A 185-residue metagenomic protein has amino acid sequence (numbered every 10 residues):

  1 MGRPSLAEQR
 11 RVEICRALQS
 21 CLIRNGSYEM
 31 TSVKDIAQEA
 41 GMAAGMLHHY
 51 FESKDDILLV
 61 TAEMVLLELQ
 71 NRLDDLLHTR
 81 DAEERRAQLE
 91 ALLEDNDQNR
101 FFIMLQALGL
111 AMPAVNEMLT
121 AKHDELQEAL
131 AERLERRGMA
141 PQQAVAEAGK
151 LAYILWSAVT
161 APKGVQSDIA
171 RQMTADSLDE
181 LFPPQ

Functional and structural regions predicted by a protein language model:
M1-Q9, M139: N-terminal intrinsically disordered/low-complexity leader segments
A7, R11, A62, L66 (+1 more regions): Amphipathic, non-transmembrane alpha-helical scaffold segments
E13, A17, C21-D56, V60: Helix-turn-helix
A17-N25, N71-L76, L105, I154-P162: Solvent-exposed, amphipathic alpha-helical segments
V33, E63-Q70: Short, basic, alpha-helical segments at the C-terminal edge of helix-turn-helix-like DNA-binding modules
V60, N71-R100, R136, P141 (+1 more regions): Hydrophobic alpha-helical connector segments
E94-T120: Amphipathic alpha-helical segments used for helix-helix packing
N116-T120, D124, E135-Q185: Hydrophobic/aromatic-rich alpha-helical bundle segments in the mid-to-C-terminal region
